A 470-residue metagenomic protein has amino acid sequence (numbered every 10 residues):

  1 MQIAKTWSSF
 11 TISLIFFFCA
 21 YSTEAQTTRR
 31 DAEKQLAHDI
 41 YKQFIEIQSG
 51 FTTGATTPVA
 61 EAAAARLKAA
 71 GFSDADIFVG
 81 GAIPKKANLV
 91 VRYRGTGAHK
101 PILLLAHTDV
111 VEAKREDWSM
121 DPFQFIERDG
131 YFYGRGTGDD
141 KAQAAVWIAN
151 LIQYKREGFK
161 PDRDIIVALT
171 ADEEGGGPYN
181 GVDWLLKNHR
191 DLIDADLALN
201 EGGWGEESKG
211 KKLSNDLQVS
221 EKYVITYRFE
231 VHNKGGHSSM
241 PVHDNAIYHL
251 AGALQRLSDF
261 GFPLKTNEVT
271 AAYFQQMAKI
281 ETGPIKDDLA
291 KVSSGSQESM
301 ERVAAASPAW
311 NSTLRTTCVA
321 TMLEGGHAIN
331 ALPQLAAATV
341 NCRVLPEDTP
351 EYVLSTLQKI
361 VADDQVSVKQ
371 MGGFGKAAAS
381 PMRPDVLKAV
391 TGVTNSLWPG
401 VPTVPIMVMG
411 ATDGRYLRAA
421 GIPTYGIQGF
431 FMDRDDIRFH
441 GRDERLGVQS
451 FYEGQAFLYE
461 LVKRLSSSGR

Functional and structural regions predicted by a protein language model:
M1-T11: Bacterial N-terminal signal peptides that target proteins for export
S9-A20: Bacterial N-terminal signal peptides
Y21-A25: Sec/Tat signal peptide C-region and signal peptidase I cleavage site
Q26-R135, Y154-R163, V340: Acidic/His- and Gly-rich active-site-bordering loop/insert found across diverse amide/peptide-bond hydrolases
G97-H99, E206-S208, P263-H327, Q334-L335 (+3 more regions): An extended, acidic, His-containing surface patch that forms the Zn2+-binding/catalytic region of metallohydrolases
Y131-F132, G138-D216: Acidic/histidine-rich catalytic neighborhood of metal-dependent amide-processing enzymes
V182-K187, S239-P263: A short core secondary-structure module
D244, V353-V361: Short amphipathic alpha-helices in soluble, non-transmembrane regions that often serve as interface/regulatory elements
